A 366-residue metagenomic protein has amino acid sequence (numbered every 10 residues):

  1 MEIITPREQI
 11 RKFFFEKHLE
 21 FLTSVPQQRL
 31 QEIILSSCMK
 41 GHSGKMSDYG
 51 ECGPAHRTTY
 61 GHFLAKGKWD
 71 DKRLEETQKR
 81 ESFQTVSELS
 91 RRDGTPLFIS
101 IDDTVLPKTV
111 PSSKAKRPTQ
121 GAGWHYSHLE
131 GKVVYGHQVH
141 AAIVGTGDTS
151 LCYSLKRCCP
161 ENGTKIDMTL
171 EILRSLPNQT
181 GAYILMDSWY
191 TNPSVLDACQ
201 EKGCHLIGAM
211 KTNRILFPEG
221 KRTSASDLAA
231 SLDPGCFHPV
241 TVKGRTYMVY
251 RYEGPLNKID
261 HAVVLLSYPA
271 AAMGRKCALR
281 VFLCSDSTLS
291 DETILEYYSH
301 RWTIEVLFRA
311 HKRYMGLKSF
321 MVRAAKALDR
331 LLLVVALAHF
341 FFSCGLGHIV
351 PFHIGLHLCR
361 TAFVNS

Functional and structural regions predicted by a protein language model:
M1-H18, G94, S112, T146-S366: Single, function-defining residue in the core of a domain
M1-R73: Gly/serine-rich nucleotide phosphate-binding loop at the start of the catalytic core of nucleotide/ADP-ribose-handling
L22-L30, H128-V134, V322-L332: Structural motif
E32-S37, H140-I143, V335: Contiguous, well-ordered alpha-helical segments that form the cores/surfaces of helical PPI scaffolds
E32-S47, R80-F83, G123-K132, A225-A229 (+2 more regions): Short N-terminal helix-initiation segments at or just after the protein's N-terminus
S37-C38, T85-S90, L173-P177: Hydrophobic, Leu/Ile/Phe/Ala-enriched alpha-helical segments that form helix-helix packing faces
S43-M46, R57, T95-S100, V139 (+1 more regions): A common structural microfeature
A65-G147, T246-Y250: Active-site-proximal, Lys/Arg-enriched surface segment that forms a nucleic-acid-binding/basic interface patch
